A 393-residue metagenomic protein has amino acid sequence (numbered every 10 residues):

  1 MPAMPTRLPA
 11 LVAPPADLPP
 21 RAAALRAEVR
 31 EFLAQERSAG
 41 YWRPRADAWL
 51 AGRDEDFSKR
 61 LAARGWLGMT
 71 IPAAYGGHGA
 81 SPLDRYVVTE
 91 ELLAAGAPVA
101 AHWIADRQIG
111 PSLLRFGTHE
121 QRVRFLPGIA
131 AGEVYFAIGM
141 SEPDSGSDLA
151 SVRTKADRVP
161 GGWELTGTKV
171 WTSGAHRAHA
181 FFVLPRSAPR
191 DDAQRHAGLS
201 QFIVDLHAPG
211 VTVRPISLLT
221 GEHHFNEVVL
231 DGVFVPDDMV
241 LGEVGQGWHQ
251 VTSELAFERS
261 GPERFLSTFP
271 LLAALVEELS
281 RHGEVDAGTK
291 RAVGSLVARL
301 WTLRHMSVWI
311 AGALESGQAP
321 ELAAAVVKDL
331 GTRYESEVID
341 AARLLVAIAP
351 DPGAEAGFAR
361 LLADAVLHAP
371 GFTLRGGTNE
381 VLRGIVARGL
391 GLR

Functional and structural regions predicted by a protein language model:
M1-A101, R124, G128, G261 (+4 more regions): Amphipathic, small/basic residue-rich leader segments at the start of a protein or domain
P2, E31, Q35, G65 (+2 more regions): Alpha-helix capping/hinge segments and adjacent helical runs
A13-P20, V211-L303, F372: Glycine-rich beta->alpha junctions and the first turn(s) of the following alpha-helix
Y41-A48, S280, K290, W301-R360: C-terminal helix-coil-helix/basic helical segment that borders enzyme active sites and/or dimer interfaces and provides
A62-G132, G174-A180, L300, L314-E321 (+1 more regions): Internal helix-loop-helix
G132-M140, V183-L184: A short, Trp-centered hydrophobic/proline-enriched beta-strand micro-motif
T154-D157: A structural signal for short hydrophobic beta-strand segments in well-ordered beta-sheet cores
T166-V213: A short core secondary-structure module
